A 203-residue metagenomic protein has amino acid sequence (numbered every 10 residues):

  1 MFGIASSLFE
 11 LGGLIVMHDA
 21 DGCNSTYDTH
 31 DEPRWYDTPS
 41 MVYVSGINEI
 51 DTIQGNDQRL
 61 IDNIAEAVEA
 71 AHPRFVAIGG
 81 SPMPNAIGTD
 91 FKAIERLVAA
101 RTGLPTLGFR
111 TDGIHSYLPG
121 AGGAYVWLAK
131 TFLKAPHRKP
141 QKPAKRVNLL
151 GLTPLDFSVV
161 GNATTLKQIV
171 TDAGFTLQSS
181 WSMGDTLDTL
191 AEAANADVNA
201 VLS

Functional and structural regions predicted by a protein language model:
M1-S203: An N-terminal assembly and electron-transfer interface module characteristic of large anaerobic redox and radical
